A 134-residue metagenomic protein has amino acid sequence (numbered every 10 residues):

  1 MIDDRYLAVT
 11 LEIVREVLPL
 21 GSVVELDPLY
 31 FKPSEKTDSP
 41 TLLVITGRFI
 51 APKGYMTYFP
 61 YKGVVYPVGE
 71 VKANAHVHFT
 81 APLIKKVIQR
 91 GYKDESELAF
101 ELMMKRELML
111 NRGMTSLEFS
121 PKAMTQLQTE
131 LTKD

Functional and structural regions predicted by a protein language model:
M1-F31, G113, S120-P121, T129-K133: Mixed-charge, Lys/Arg-rich low-complexity intrinsically disordered regions
L20, S39-T41, P60-K62: A generic structural signal for short beta-strands and their flanking turns/coil linkers
E25, V44, K62-V65: Short, hydrophobic/aromatic-rich beta-strand segments within well-structured domains
L26-P33, Y66-E70: Short acidic, glycine-rich loop/turn motifs
F31-A51: Short beta-strand-centered aromatic/proline hotspots
K53-Y55: Short acidic, Gly/Pro-enriched loop/turn segments at secondary-structure junctions
T57-D134: Intrinsically disordered, low-complexity, charged/polar segments
